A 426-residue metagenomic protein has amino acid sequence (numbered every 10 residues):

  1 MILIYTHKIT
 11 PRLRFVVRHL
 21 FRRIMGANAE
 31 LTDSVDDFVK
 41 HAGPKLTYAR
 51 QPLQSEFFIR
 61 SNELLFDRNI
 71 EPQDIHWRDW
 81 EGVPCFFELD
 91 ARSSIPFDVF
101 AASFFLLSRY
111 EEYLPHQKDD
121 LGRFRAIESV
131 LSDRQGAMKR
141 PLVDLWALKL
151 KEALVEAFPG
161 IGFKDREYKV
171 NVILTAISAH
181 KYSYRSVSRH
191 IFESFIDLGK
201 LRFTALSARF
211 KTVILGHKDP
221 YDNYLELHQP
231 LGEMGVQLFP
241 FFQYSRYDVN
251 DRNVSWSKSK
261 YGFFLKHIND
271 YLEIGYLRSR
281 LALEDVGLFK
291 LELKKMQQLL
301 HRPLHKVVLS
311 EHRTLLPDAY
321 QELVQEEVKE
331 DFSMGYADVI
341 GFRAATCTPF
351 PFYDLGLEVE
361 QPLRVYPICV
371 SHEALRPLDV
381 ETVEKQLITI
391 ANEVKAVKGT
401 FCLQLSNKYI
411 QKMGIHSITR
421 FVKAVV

Functional and structural regions predicted by a protein language model:
M1-W256, T348-P349, L355-V426: Terminal accessory/targeting
L13, L281-V359, K412-I415: Catalytic domains of cell-wall/extracellular-matrix polysaccharide-remodeling enzymes, centered on de-N-acetylation
L20-I24, P230, H267, K295 (+3 more regions): Alpha-helical structural signal in soluble globular domains
A29-E30, L238-F239, G275, H305 (+2 more regions): A local structural micro-motif
G136, E273-G275, V339-R343, G399: Glycine-centered flexibility motif
T175-I177, L277, V307, L323 (+1 more regions): Conserved, mostly hydrophobic/aromatic
Y182, T204-A205, L225-L315, N407: Metal-dependent polysaccharide deacetylase catalytic core of the NodB/CE4 family, i.e., the active-site-bearing domain
R278, M334, P367-V370: Residues at the C-termini of beta-strands that transition into short coil/loop
